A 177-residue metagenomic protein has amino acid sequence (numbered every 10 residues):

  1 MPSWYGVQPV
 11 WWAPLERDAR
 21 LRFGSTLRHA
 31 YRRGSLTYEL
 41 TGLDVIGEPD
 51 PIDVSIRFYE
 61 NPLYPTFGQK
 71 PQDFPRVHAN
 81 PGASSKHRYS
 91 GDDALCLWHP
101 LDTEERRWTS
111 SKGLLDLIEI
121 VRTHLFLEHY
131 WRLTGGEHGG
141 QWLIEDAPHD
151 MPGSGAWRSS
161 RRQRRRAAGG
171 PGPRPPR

Functional and structural regions predicted by a protein language model:
M1-P51, P62-R177: UBC/E2-like fold recognition across ubiquitin and ubiquitin-like conjugation systems, capturing catalytically active
V54-I56: Hydrophobic/aromatic beta-strand elements that line small-molecule binding cavities or substrate pockets in beta-rich
